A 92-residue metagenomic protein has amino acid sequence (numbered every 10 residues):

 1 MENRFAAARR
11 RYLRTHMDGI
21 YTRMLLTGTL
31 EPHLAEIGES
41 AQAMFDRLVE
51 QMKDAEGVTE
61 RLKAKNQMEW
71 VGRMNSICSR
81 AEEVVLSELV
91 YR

Functional and structural regions predicted by a protein language model:
M1-R92: Extended, charged helical/alpha-beta scaffold domains that provide interaction surfaces
